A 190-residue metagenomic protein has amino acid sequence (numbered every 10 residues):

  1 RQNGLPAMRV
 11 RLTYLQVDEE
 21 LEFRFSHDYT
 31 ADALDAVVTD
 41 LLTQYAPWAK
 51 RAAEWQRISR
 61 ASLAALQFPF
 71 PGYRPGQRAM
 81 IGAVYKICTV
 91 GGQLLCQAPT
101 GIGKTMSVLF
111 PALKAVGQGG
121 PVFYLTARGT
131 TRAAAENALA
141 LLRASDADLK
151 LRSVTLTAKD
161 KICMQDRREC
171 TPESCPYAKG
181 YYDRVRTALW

Functional and structural regions predicted by a protein language model:
R1-L34: Nucleic-acid nuclease catalytic cores
T30-L66, F70: Polybasic (Lys/Arg-rich)
A53-Q97: Conserved pre-motif I regulatory segment
R60-L63, Q67, G120-W190: A substrate-engagement module of RecA-like helicase motors
R74, R78, P99-M106, G129-E136 (+1 more regions): Conserved structured core elements
A83-V90, A112-A115, A138: Generic, well-ordered alpha-helical scaffold segments in large soluble proteins
T89-P111: Walker A/P-loop
V90-L94, A115-F123: Short, surface-exposed connector motifs at secondary-structure boundaries
